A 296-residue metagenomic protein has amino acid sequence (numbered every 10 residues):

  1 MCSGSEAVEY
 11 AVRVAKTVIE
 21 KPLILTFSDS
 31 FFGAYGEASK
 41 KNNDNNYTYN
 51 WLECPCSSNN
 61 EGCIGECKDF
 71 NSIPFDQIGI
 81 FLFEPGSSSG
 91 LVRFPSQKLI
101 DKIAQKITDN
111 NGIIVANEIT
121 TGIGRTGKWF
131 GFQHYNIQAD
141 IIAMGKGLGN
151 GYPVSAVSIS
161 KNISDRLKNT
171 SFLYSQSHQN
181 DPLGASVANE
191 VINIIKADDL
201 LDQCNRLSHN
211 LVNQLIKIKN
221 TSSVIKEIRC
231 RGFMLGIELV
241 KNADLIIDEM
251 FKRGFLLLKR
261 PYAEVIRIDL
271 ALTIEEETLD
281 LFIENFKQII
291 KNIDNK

Functional and structural regions predicted by a protein language model:
M1-L82, S87: PLP-dependent aspartate aminotransferase-fold enzymes
A11, I24, F81, N117 (+7 more regions): Buried hydrophobic positions in well-ordered alpha/beta secondary-structure cores of metabolic enzymes
R93-G127: Catalytic PLP-binding core of fold-type I/II PLP enzymes
H134-R166, N180-A185: Active-site PLP attachment segment
T170-N180: A short glycine-threonine-serine/GTX helix/turn-capping micro-motif
V191-N213, T278-L279: Structural signature of PLP-dependent enzymes
K196-D198, E264, L270-K296: PLP-dependent enzyme catalytic core of the Aspartate aminotransferase-like
S208-V212, T221-F251, L272-E276: Conserved PLP-binding catalytic core of the aspartate aminotransferase-like
